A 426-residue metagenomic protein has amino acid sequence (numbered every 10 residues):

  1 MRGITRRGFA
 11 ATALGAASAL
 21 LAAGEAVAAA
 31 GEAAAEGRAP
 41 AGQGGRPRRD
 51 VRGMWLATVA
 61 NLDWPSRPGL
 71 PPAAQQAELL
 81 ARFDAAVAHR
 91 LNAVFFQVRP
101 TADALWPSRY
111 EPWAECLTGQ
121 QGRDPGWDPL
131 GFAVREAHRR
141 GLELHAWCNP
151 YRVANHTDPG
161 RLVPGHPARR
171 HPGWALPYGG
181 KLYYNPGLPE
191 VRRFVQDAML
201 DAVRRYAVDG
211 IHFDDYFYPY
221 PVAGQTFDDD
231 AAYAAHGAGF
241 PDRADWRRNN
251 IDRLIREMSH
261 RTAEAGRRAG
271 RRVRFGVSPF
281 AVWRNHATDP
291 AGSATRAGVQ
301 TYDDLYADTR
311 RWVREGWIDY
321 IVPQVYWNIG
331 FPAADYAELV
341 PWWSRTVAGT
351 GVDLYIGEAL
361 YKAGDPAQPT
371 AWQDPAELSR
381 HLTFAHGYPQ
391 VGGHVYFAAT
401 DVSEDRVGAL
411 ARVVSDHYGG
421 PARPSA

Functional and structural regions predicted by a protein language model:
R2-G3, R7-A29: N-terminal export signals
R48-G53, L91-R99, P129-A175, H212-D215 (+3 more regions): Glycine-rich, aromatic-flanked loop segments that form ligand/cofactor-binding clefts across common enzyme folds
N61-A74, Y151-D201, R205, D304: Active-site-adjacent "subsite" loops/lids of carbohydrate-active enzymes
A77-A102: Catalytic domains of carbohydrate-active enzymes, especially glycoside hydrolases
P100-C148, R243-A265: Aromatic-lined substrate-binding rim segments of carbohydrate-active enzymes
W106-T118, R152-Y178, Y216-A238, T288-A297: Aromatic- and acidic-residue-enriched segments that line the glycan-binding/catalytic groove of carbohydrate-active
H145-N149, H212, R247-V299, Y355-G357: Aromatic-lined carbohydrate-recognition surfaces of secreted/lumenal glycan-active proteins
Y320-G330, T350-S425: Substrate-binding cleft of secreted/luminal carbohydrate-active enzymes
